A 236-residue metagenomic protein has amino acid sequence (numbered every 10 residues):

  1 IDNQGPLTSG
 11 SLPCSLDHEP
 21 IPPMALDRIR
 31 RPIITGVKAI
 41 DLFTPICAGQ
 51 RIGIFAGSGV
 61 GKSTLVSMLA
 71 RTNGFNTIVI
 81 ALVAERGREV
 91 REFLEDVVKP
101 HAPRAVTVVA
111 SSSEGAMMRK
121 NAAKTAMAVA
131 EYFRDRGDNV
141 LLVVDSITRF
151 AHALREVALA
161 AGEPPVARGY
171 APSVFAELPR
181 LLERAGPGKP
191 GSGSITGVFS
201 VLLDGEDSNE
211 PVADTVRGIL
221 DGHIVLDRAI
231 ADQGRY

Functional and structural regions predicted by a protein language model:
I1-T35: Acidic-enriched and Gly/Ser
I33-G36, E177-P179: A general structural motif
L42-Y236: P-loop NTPase catalytic core
